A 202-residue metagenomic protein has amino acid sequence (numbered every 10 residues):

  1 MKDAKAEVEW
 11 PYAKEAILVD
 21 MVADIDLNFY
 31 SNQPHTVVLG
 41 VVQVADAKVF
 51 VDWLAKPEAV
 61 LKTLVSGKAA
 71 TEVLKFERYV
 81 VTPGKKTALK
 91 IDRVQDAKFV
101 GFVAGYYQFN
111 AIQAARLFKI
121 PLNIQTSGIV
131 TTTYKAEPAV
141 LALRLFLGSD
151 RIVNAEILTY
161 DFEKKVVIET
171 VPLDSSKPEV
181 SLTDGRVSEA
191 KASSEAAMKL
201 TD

Functional and structural regions predicted by a protein language model:
M1-K14: Bacterial Sec signal peptide processing site at the extreme N-terminus
A13-I17, H35: Short structural boundary motif marking the start of a folded domain
V19-Y30: Short amphipathic, basic-aromatic surface patches that mediate peripheral association with negatively charged
N28-N32, K90-D92: Short histidine-centered beta-strand/loop micro-motifs that create catalytic or ligand/metal-coordination sites
S31-G40: Short coil-to-beta strand junction motifs in C2/discoidin
H35-T36, W53-K56, G105, R116-I120: "Short basic amphipathic alpha-helical interaction patches in structured regions
V42-A111: Structured domain cores in non-transmembrane regions
R116-D202: Glycine-rich, aromatic-bearing surface loops/beta-hairpins
